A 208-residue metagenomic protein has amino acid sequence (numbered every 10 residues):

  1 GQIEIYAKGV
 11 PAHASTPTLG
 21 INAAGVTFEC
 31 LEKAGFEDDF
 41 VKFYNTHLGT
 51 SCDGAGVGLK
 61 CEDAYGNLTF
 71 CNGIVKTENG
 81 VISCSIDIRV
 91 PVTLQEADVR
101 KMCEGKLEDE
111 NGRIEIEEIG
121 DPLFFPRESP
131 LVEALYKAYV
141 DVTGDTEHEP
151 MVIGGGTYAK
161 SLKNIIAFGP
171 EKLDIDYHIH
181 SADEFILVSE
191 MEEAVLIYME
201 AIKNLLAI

Functional and structural regions predicted by a protein language model:
G1, L68, E110: Residue-level signal for beta-strand positions within conserved beta-sheet cores that form or flank
G1-I21: Histidine/acidic-residue-rich, glycine-tolerant segments that coordinate divalent metal ions
I3-A7, S83-I86, D121-F124: A generic structural motif
V10, D87-P91, I119: Short strand-loop junctions, especially beta-strand C-caps/beta-turns that link beta-sheets to coils or alpha-helices
A12-A14, P91-T93, I175: Short, acidic Gly/Pro/Ser/Thr-rich loop/turn segments
S15-A24, E29-C71, K76-N79, R113-I208: An extended, acidic, His-containing surface patch that forms the Zn2+-binding/catalytic region of metallohydrolases
G56, Y65-I86, P91-E104: Oxyanion-binding "anion nests"
C103, E108-I114: Transmembrane helical segments that form the transport core of multi-pass membrane transport proteins
